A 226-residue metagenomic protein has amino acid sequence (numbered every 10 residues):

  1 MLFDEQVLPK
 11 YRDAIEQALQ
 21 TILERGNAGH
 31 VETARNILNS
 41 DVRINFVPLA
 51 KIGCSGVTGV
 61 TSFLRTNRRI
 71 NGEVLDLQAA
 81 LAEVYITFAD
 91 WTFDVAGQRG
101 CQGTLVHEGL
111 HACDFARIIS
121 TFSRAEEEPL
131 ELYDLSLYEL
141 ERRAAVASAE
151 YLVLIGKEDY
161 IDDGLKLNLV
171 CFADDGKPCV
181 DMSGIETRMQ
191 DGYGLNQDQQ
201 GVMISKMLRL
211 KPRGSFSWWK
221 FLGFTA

Functional and structural regions predicted by a protein language model:
M1-R69: A metal-dependent hydrolase signature that marks the N-terminal structural subdomain at the beginning of catalytic folds
L2-L8, L19, D90-G100, P129-L137: Second-shell loop/turn segments in exported
S55-Q102, F115: Active-site scaffold of zinc-dependent metalloenzymes
R99, G103, F115-V146: Post-HEXXH active-site segment of zinc metalloproteases
H107: Conserved phosphoacceptor histidine of two-component systems
L110-D114: Short active-site segment of divalent metal-dependent hydrolases/proteases that encodes the spacing between
L137, A149-A226: Long, well-structured alpha-helical subdomains associated with metal-dependent extracellular/ecto-lumenal hydrolases
